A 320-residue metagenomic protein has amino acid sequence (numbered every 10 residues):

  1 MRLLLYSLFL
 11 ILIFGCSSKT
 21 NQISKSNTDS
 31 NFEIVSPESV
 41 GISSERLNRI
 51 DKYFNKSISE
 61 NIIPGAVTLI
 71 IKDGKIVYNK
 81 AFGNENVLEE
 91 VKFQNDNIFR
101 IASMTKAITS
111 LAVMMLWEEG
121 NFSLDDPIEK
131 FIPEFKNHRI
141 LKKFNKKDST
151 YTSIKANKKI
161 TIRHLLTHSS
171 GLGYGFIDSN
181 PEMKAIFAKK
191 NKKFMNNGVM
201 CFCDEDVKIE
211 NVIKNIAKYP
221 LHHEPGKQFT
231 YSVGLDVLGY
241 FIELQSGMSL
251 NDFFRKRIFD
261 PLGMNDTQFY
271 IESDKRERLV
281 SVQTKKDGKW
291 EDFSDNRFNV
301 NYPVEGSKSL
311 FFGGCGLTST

Functional and structural regions predicted by a protein language model:
M1-S30: Bacterial Sec-dependent N-terminal signal peptides
T28, F32-I101, N121, I140-N145 (+1 more regions): Short, conserved catalytic-motif segment at the N-terminal edge
S43, K106, T320: Short, conserved phosphate/pyrophosphate- and ester-handling motifs at nucleotide-, phospho-/glycolipid
N48, F54-N55, T68, G74 (+2 more regions): Active-site SXXK
K80, D126, M248: Short beta-to-alpha loop/turn elements within the nucleotide-binding domains of ABC transporters
D125-P133, F253-D260: Beta-strand segments within the central parallel beta-sheet cores of soluble alpha/beta enzyme folds
R139-T320: Short, surface-exposed loop or secondary-structure junction motifs that flank catalytic or metal-binding residues
